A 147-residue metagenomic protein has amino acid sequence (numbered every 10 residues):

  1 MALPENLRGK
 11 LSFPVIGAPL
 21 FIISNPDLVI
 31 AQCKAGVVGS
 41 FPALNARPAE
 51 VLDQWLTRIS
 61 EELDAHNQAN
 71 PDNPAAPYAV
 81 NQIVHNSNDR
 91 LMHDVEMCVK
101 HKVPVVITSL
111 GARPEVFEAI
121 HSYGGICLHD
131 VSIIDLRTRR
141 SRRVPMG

Functional and structural regions predicted by a protein language model:
M1-G147: Active-site entrance/lid segments in N-terminal catalytic domains of soluble metabolic enzymes
